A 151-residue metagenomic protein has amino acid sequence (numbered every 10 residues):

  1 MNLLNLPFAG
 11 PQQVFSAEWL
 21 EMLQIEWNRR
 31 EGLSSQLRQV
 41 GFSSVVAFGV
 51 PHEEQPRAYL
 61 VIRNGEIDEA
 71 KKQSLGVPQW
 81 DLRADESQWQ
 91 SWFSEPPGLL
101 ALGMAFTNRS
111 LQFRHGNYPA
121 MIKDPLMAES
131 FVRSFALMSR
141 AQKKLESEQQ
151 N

Functional and structural regions predicted by a protein language model:
M1-N151: Feature captures hydrophobic
